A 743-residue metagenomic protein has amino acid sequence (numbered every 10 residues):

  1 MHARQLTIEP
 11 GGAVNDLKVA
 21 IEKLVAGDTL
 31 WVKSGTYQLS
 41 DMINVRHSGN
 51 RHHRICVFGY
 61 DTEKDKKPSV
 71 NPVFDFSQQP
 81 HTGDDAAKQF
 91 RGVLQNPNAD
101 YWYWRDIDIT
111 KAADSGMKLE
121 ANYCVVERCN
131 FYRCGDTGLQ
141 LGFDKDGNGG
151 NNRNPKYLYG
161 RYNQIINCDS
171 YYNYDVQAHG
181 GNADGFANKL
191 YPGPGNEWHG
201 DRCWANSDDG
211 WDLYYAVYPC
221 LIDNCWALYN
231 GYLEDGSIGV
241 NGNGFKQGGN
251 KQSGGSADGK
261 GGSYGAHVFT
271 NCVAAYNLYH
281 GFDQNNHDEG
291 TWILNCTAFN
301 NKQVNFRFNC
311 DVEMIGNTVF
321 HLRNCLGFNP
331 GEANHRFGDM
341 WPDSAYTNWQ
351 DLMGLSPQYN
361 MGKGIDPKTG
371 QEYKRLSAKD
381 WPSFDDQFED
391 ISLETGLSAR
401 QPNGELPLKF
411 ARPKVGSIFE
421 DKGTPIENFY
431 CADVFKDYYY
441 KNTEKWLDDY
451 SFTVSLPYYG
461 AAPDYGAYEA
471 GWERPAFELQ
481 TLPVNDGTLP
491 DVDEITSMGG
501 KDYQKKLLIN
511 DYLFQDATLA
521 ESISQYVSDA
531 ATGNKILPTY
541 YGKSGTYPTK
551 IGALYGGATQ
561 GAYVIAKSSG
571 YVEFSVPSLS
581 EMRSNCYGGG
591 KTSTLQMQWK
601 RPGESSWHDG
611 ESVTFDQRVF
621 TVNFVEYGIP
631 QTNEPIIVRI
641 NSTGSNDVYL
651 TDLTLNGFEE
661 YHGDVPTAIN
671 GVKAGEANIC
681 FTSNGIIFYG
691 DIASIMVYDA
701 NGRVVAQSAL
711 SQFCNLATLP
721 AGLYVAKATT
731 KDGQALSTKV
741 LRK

Functional and structural regions predicted by a protein language model:
H2-N44, E494: Acidic Gly/Asp/Thr-rich repetitive segments characteristic of extracellular carbohydrate-active and adhesion proteins
P10-A13, S34-S40, S48-A113, Y174: Right-handed parallel beta-helix/beta-spiral solenoid domain characteristic of secreted/periplasmic
L39-I43, K67, S77-V93, A112-L119 (+11 more regions): Short glycine/acidic-rich loop motifs that flank beta-strands on beta-rich extracellular proteins
R54, F58, D100-K111, Y123-D136 (+8 more regions): Right-handed parallel beta-helix
F186, I315-K505: Acidic, glycine- and Ser/Thr-rich low-complexity intrinsically disordered tracts in extracellular/secreted proteins
D486-K535: Extracellular carbohydrate-recognition regions
T488, V492-I495, F658-I686: Residue-level detector of functionally pivotal "anchor" positions at catalytic/ligand-binding pockets or at interdomain
K673, S683, L723-K743: C-terminal tail/sorting-segment detector
